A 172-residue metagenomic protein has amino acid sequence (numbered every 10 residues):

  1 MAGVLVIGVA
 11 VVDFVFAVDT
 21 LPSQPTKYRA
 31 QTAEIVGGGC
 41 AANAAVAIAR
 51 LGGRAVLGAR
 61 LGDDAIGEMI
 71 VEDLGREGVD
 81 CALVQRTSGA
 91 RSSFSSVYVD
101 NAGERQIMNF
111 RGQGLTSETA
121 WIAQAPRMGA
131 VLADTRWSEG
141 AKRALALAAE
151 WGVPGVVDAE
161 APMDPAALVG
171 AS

Functional and structural regions predicted by a protein language model:
M1-A10, V56, E72-R86, Y98-S172: Ribokinase/PfkB-type carbohydrate-kinase core domain
M1-R60, A65-E68: Glycine-rich phosphate/adenosyl-contacting loop at the front of the ribokinase-like
A33-G37, S88, G140: Residues at the start of alpha-helices and the adjacent loop-to-helix junctions
C40-N43, I66, R91-S92, G140-R143: Short glycine/serine/threonine-rich phosphate/pyrophosphate-binding segments that cradle anionic phosphate groups
L51, E77, A90-S93: Short, basic and Ser/Thr-rich N-terminal targeting/leader segments
R60, S93-Y98: Catalytic-core segment of enzymes that process non-peptidic bonds
D63, G89, M163: Positions that flank functional sites
G67-E68, S92-F94, A166-L168: Short Asp/Glu-rich motifs
